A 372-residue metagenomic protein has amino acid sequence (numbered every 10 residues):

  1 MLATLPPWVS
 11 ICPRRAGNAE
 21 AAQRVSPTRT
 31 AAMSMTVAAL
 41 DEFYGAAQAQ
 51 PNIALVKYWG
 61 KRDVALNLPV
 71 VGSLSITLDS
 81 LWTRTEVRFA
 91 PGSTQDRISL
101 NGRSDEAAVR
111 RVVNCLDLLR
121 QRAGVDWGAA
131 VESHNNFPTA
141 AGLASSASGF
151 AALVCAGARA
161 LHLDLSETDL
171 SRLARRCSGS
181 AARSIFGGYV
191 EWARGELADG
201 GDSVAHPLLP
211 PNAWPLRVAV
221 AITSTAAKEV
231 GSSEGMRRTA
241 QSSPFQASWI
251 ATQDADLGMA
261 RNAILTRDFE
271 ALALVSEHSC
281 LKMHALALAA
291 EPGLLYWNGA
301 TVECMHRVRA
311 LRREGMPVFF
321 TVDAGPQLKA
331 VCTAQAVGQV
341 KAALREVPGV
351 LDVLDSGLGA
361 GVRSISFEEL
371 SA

Functional and structural regions predicted by a protein language model:
L2-L5: Leucine-biased recognition of intrinsically disordered, low-complexity hydrophobic segments
R29-A141, C155-E167, L354-A372: ATP-binding N-lobe of GHMP and related small-molecule kinases
R29-A54, K61, L208-A372: C-terminal nucleotide
Q121, V125-P211: Gly/Ser-rich oxyanion-binding loop with an adjacent helix/lid that shapes the negatively charged ligand pocket
